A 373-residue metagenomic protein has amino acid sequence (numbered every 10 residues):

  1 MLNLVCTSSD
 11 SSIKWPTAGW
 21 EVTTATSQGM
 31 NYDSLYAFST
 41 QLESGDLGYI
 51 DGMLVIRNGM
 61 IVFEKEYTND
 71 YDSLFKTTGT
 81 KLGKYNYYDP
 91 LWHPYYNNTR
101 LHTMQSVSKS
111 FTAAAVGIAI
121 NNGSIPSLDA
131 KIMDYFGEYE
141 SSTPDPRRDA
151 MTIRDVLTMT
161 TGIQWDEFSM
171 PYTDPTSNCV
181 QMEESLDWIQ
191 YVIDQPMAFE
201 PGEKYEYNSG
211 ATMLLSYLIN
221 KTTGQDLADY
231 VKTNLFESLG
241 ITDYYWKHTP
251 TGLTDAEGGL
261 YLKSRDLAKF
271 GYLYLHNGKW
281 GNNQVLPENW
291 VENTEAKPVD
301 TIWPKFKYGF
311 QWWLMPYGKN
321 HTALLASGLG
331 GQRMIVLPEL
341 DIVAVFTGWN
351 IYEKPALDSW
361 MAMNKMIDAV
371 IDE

Functional and structural regions predicted by a protein language model:
M1-Y96, N122-I125, L186, Q190 (+2 more regions): N-terminal leader/targeting segments and the immediately adjacent pre-domain N-terminus
G59, L82, D89, R100-L128 (+3 more regions): Active-site SXXK
E66-Y67, A130, P338, G348: Short clusters of small/polar residues that mark proteolytic maturation junctions
W92-H93, N98, N122-I163, D194-P196 (+1 more regions): Active-site helix/loop module of the DD-peptidase/beta-lactamase fold, centered on the serine-lysine SxxK catalytic
G162-H248: A small/polar active-site loop signature that marks catalytic segments
A211-L218, G258-K279, Q332-G348: Active-site-proximal alpha-helical segments within enzyme catalytic domains
I241-Y244, V291-V345: Active-site Gly/Thr loop motif
A326-E373: Structured C-terminal helix/loop/strand segments within mature extracytoplasmic catalytic/sensor domains
